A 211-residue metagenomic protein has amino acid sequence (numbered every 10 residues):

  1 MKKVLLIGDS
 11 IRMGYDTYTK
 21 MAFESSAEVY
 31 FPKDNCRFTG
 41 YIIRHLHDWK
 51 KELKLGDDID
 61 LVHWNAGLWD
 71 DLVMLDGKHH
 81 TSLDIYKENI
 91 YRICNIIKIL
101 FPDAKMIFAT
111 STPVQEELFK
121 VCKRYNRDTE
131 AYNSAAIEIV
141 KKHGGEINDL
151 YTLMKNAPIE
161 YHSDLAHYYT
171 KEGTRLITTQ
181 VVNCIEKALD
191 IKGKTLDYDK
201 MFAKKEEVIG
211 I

Functional and structural regions predicted by a protein language model:
K2-R92, A203-G210: Conserved SGNH/GDSL esterase-like catalytic core that processes O-acyl groups on lipids and polysaccharides
L5, I107-A109, E146-N148: Hydrophobic/aromatic beta-strand patches that form the interior of the parallel beta-sheet core in alpha/beta enzyme
T17-M21, D48-K51, N95, I99 (+5 more regions): Short, well-ordered alpha-helices that flank and scaffold nucleotide-derived cofactor binding pockets
E28-Y30, K105, G144-E146: Conserved beta-strand segments of alpha/beta enzyme cores
N65, A109, Y151: A cross-family glycoside hydrolase active-site/sugar-binding cleft signature
L68-D71, I96-E130: Active-site segments of SGNH/GDSL-like serine hydrolases that catalyze O-acetyl group transfer/hydrolysis on lipids
I85-E88, R92-I96, A131-E138: Alpha-helical scaffolding segments of alpha/beta enzyme cores, especially the outer helices of TIM-barrel or partial
T112-I211: Catalytic His-Asp segment of secreted/periplasmic serine-dependent ester chemistry enzymes
